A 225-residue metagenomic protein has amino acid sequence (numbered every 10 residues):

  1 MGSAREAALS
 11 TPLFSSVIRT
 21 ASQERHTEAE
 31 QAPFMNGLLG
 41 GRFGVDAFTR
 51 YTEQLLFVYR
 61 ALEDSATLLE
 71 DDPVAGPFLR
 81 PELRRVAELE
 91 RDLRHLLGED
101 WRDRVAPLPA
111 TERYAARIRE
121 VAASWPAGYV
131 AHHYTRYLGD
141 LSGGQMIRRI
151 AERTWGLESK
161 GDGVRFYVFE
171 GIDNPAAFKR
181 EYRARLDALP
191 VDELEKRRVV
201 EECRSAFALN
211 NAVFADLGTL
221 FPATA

Functional and structural regions predicted by a protein language model:
M1-A225: Metal- and O2-centered redox machinery and metal/ROS homeostasis
